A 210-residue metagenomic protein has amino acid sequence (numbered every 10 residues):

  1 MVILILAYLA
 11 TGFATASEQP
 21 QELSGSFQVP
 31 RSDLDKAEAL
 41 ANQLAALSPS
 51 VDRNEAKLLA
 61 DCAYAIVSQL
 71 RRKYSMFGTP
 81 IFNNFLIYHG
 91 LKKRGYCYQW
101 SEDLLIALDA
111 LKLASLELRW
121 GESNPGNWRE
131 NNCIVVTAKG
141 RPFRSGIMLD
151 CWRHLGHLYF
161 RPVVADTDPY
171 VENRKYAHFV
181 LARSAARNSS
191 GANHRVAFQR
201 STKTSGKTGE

Functional and structural regions predicted by a protein language model:
M1-T11: Bacterial N-terminal signal peptides
A14-E18: Boundary at the C-terminal end of the N-terminal hydrophobic targeting segment
P20-V29: Basic/polar, acidic-poor N-terminal "presequence/leader" segments that form or can form short amphipathic helices
R31, D35, S50-K57, L91-Q99: Soluble non-cytosolic domains of exported or imported proteins
A39-L86: Secondary-structure boundary elements
Q69-L70, F77-W120, G126: Mid-length scaffold segments of soluble, non-membrane domains
D109-F160: Hydrophobic/aromatic-rich core segments of domains that either
G140-E210: A recognition module on extended beta-rich or small alphabeta surfaces enriched in W/G with H and D/E
